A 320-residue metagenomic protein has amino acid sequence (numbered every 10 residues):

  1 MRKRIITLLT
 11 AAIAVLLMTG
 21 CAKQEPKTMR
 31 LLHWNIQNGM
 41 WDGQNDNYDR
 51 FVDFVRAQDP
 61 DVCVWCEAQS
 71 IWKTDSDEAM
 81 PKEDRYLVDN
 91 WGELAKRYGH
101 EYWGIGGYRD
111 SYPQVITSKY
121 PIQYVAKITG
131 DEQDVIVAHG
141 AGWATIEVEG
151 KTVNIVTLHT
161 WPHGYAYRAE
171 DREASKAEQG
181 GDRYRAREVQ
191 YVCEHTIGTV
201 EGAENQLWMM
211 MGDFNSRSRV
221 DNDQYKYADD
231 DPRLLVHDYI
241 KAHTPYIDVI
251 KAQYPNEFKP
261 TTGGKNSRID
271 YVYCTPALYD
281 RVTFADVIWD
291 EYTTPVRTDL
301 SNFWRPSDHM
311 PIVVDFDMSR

Functional and structural regions predicted by a protein language model:
M1-L9: Bacterial N-terminal signal peptides that target proteins for export
L9, G20-R97, Y108-S111, D308 (+1 more regions): N-terminal, active-site-proximal structural segment of metallo-dependent hydrolase catalytic domains
T28-W41, A126-I128, T152-P162, E178: Active-site-proximal beta-strand elements of phosphoester/diester hydrolases
M29-I36, F54-M80, T117, A144 (+5 more regions): Active-site beta-strand/loop signature of hydrolases that rely on acidic residues for catalysis
M40-W41, S70-T74, R109-P113, H163-A166 (+4 more regions): Active-site environment of divalent metal-dependent phosphoester hydrolases
C66-G164: Structured beta-strand-rich core segments of catalytic domains in phosphoester-bond hydrolases
K127, G198-M209, S216-R320: Metal-dependent phosphoester-hydrolase catalytic domains
Y165-R183: A solvent-exposed, charged loop/short amphipathic helix patch at secondary-structure junctions
